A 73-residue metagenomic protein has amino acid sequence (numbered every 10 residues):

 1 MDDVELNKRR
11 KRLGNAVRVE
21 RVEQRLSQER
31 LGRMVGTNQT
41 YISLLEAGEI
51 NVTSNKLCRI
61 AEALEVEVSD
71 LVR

Functional and structural regions predicted by a protein language model:
M1-R12: A detector for short, charged/polar N-terminal pre-domain segments
K11, V22-E23, N51: Short amphipathic helical patch at the helix-1/turn junction of helix-turn-helix
N15-M34, R59: Short basic helix-loop element that most often maps to the first helix and adjoining turn of HTH DNA-binding modules
V17, L31-G32, I42-L45, L71: Conserved hydrophobic/aromatic packing and binding residues within compact polymer-binding modules
E29, T40, I50, S69: Key DNA-contact positions within bacterial/archaeal DNA-binding proteins
Q39-L44, N55-C58, R73: Base-recognition residues in the alpha-helical recognition helix of bacterial helix-turn-helix
T53-D70: DNA major-groove recognition helix of helix-turn-helix/homeodomain DNA-binding modules
